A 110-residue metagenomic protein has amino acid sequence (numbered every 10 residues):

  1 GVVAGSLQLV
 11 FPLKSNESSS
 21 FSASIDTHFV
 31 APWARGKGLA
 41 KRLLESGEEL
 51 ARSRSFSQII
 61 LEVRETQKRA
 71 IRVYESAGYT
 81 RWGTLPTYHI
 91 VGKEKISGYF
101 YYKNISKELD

Functional and structural regions predicted by a protein language model:
G1, G5, G38-A40, G78: Conserved phosphate-binding and hydrolysis motifs of nucleotide-dependent enzymes
G1-W33, L44-S46, L50, T87 (+1 more regions): Acetyl-CoA-dependent GNAT
A4, S22, K37, W82 (+1 more regions): Short glycine-rich loop/turn motifs that provide flexible caps or phosphate-binding loops at active sites
S18, T27, A31-E45, R54 (+3 more regions): Conserved glycine-rich acetyl-CoA-binding loop
S57-I60, R64-I71, A77, T87-D110: C-terminal "cap" of GNAT-fold acetyltransferases
